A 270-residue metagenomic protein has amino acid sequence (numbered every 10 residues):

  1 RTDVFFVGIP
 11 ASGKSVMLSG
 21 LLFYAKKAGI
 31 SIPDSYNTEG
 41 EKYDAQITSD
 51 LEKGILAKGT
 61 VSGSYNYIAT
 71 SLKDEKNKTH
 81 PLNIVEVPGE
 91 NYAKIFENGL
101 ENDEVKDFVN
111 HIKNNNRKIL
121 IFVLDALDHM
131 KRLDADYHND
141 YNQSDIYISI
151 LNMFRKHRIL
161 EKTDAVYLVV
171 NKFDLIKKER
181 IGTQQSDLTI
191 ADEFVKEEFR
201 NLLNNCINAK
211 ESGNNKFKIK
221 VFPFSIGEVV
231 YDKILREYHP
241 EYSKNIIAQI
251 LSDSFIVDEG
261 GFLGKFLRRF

Functional and structural regions predicted by a protein language model:
R1-S64, E75-L82: Conserved G1/Walker A P-loop phosphate-binding module
V4-F6, M17-L21, I84-P88, Y92 (+3 more regions): Long, contiguous hydrophobic alpha-helical segments, chiefly transmembrane helices and signal peptides
I9, K53-K58, S71, L202-S212: Intrinsically disordered, low-complexity boundary segments flanking structured domains
S62-K118, H129-L133: Switch II of P-loop NTPase G domains
D107, I112, N116-F270: Conserved GTP-binding G-domain of TRAFAC-class P-loop NTPases and closely related GTPase folds
